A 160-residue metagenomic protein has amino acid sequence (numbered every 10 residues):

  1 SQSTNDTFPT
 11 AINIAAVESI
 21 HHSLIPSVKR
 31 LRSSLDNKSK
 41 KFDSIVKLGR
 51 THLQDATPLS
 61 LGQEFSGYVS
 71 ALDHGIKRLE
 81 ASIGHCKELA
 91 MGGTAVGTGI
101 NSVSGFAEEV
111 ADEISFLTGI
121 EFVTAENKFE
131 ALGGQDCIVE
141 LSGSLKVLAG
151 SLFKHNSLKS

Functional and structural regions predicted by a protein language model:
S1-S160: Conserved, well-structured ligand/cofactor-binding cores
